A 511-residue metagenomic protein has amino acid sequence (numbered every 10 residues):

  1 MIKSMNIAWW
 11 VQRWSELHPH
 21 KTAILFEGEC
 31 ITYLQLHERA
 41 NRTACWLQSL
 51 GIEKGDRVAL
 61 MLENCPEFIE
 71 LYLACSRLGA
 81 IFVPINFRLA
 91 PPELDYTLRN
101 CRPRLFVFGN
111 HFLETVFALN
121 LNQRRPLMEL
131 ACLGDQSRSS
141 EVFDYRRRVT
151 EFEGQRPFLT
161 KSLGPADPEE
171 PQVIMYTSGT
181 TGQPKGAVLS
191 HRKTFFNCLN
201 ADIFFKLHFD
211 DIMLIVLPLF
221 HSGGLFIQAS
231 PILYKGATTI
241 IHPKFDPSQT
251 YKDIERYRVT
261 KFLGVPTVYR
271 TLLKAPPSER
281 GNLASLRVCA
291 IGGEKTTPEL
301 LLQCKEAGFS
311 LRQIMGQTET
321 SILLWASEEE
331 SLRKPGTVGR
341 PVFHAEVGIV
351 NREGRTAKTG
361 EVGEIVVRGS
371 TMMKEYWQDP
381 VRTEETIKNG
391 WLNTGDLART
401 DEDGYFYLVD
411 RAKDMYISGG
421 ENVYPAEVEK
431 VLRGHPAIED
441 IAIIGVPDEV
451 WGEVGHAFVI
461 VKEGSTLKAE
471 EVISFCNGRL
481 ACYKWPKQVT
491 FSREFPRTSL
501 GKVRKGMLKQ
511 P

Functional and structural regions predicted by a protein language model:
I2-I7, Q12, H20-C65, I69-L73 (+1 more regions): Conserved AMP-binding/adenylate-forming core of the ANL superfamily
Q12, E29, C45, S49-L50 (+2 more regions): Structural core segment of the AMP-binding/adenylate-forming
T32-L34, Q172-F196: Conserved AMP-binding A3 loop
L89, Y96, F108, F262 (+7 more regions): AMP-binding/adenylate-forming catalytic core of the ANL superfamily
C132, S137, E153-Y176, Q183 (+1 more regions): Conserved pre-ATP/AMP-binding loop-to-beta segment of ANL
F195-I212, F220-K261, T271, A275: Conserved AMP-binding/adenylation subdomain of ANL enzymes
V259-G264, L273-R333, E346: Gly/Ser/Thr-rich phosphate-binding loop
K334, E346-V366, D401-D403, S465-A469 (+1 more regions): Conserved beta-loop-beta connector loops within the AMP-binding
